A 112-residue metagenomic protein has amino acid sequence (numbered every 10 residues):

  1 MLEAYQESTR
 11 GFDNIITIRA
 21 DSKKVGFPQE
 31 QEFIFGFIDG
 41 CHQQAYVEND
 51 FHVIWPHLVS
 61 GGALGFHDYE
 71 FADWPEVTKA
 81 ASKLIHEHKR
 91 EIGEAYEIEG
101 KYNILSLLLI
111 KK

Functional and structural regions predicted by a protein language model:
M1-K112: S-adenosylmethionine/decaboxylated-SAM
